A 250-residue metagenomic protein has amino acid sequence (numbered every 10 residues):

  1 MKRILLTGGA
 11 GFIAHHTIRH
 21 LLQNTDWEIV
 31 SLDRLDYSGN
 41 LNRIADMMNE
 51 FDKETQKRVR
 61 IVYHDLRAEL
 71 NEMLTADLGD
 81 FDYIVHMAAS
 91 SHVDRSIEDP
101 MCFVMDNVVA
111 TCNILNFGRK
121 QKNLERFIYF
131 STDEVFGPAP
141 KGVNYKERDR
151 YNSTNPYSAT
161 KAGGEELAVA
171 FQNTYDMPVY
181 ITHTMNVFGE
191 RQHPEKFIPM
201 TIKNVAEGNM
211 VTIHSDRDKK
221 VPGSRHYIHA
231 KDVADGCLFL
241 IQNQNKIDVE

Functional and structural regions predicted by a protein language model:
M1-V187, I241: N-terminal Rossmann-like NAD(P)+-binding domain of SDR-like oxidoreductases, especially those catalyzing
N24, L35, T55-R60, H64-D65 (+3 more regions): C-terminal substrate-binding subdomain of Rossmann-fold SDR/epimerase-dehydratase oxidoreductases
F51, A76, D149, T201-E207 (+1 more regions): A generic membrane alpha-helix/interface feature
K141-V143, E166-Q242: NAD(P)-dependent short-chain dehydrogenase/reductase
